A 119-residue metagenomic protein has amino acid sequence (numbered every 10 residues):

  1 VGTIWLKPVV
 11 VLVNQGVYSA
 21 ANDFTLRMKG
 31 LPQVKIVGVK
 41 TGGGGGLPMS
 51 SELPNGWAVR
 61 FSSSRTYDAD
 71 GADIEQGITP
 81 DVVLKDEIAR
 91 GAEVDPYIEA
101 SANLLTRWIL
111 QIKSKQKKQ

Functional and structural regions predicted by a protein language model:
V1-Q119: C-terminal "post-core" interaction segments
